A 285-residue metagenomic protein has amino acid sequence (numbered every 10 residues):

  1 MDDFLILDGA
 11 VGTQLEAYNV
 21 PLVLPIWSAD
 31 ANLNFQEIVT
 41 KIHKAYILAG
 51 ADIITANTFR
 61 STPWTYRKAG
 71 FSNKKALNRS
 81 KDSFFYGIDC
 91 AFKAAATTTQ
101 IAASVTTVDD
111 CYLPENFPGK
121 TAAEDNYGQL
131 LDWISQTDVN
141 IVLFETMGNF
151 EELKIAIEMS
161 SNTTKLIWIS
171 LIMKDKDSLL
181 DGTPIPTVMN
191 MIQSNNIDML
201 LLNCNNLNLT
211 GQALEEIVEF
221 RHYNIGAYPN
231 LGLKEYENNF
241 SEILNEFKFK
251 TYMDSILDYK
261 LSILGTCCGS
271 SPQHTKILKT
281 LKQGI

Functional and structural regions predicted by a protein language model:
M1-I285: Domain-level signal for soluble alpha/beta catalytic cores
